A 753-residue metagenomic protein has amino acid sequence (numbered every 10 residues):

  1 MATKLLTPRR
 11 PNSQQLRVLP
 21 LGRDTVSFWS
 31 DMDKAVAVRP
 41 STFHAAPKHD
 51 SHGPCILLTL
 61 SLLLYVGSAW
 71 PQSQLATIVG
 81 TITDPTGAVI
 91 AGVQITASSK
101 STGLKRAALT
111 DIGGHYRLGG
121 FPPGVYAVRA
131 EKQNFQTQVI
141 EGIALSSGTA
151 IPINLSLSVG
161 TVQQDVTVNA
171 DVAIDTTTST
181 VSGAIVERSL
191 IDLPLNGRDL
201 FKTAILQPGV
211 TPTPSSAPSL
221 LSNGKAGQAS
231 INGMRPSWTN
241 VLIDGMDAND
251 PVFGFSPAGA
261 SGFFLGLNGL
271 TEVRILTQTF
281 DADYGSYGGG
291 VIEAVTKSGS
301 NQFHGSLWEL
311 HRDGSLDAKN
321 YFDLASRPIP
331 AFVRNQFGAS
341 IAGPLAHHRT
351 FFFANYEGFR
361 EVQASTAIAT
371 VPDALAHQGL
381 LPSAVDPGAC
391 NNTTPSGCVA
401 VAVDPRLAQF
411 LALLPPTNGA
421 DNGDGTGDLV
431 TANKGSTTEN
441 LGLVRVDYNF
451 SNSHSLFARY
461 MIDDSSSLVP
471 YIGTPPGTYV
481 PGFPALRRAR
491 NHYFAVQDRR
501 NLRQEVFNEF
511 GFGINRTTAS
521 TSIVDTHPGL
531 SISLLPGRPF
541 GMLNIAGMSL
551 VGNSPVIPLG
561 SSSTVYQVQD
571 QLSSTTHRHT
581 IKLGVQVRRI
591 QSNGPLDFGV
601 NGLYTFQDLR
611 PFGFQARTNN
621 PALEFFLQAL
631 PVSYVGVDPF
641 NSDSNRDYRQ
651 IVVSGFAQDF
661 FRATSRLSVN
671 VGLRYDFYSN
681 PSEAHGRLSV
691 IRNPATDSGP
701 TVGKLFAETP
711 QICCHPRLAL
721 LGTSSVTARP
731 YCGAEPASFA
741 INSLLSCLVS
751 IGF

Functional and structural regions predicted by a protein language model:
M1-G53: N-terminal secretory signal peptides that target proteins for export/translocation
V26, F43-A45, S51-G183, N268 (+1 more regions): Periplasm-facing N-terminal accessory domains of Gram-negative outer-membrane beta-barrel systems
Q164, V172-Q228, R235-A282, S286-E293 (+6 more regions): Acidic, glycine-rich flexible loop segments
A170, L307-D313, A354-G358, A458-I462 (+5 more regions): Transmembrane beta-barrel strands of outer-membrane/channel proteins
G227, G269, G288-G290, N335-A339 (+9 more regions): Hydrophobic, lipid-facing positions within transmembrane beta-strands of outer-membrane proteins
I231, A294, A339-G343, V444-Y448 (+6 more regions): Residues on the lipid-exposed face of transmembrane beta-strands in outer-membrane beta-barrel proteins
I368-E439, T474-Y479, T526-S561, Q586-F660 (+4 more regions): Feature marks flexible
T518-S520, S679, H685, A728-F753: Surface-exposed extracellular loop regions of Gram-negative outer-membrane beta-barrel proteins, predominantly
